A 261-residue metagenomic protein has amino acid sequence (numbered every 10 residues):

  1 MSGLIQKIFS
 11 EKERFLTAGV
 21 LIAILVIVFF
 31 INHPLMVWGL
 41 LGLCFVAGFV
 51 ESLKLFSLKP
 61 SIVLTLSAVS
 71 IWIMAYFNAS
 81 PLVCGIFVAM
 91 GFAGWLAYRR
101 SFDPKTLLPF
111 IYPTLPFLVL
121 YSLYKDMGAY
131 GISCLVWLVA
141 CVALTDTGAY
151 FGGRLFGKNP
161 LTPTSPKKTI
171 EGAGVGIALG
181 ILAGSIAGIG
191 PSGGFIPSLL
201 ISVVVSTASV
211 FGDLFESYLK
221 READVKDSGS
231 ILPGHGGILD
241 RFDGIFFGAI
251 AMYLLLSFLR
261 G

Functional and structural regions predicted by a protein language model:
S2-T169, A173-V203: Membrane-embedded alpha-helical bundles of polytopic integral membrane proteins
F15, S52, T147, L214-S217 (+1 more regions): Generic detector of well-ordered alpha-helical packing
L144-R154, S209-R221: Short helical (or helix-break) motifs at transmembrane helix termini and adjacent helical loops in multi-pass membrane
E222-I245: Interfacial loop-to-transmembrane junctions
G248-A249: C-terminal-most transmembrane helix of multi-pass membrane proteins
L254-G261: Juxtamembrane boundary at the C-terminal end of a transmembrane helix
